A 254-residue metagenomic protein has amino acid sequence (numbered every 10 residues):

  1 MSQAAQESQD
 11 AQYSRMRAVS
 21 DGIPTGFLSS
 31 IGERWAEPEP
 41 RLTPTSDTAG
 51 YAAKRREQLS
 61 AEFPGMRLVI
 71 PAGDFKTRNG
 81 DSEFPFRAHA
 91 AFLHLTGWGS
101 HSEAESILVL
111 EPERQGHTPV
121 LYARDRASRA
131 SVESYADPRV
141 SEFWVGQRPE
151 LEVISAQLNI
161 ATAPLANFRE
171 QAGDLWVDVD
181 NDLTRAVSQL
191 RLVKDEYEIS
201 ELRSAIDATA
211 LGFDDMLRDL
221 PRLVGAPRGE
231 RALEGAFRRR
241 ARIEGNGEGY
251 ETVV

Functional and structural regions predicted by a protein language model:
M1-D214: A composition/biophysics-driven feature that prefers long, compositionally simple stretches
T77-H89, L95, N181-A186, V224-V254: Short catalytic-site patches enriched in acidic/histidine residues that coordinate or position cofactors/metals
R191-G245, Y250: Active-site pocket-lining segments that scaffold enzyme catalytic pockets across diverse folds
